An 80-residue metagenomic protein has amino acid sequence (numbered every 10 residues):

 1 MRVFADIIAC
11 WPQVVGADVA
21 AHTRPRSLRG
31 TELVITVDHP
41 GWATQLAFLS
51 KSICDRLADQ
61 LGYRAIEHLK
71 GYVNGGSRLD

Functional and structural regions predicted by a protein language model:
M1-D80: Contiguous, often N-terminal, cationic amphipathic patches that form binding interfaces
